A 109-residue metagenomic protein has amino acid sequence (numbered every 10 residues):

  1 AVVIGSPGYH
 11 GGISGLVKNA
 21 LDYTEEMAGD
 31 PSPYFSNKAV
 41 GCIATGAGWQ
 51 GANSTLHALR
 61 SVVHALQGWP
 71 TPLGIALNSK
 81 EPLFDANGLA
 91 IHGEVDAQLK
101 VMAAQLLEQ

Functional and structural regions predicted by a protein language model:
A1-L66: Helix-loop-strand module that forms the ligand-binding subsite of alpha/beta enzymes
W69-Q109: Glycine-rich phosphate/pyrophosphate-binding loop and the adjoining helix
